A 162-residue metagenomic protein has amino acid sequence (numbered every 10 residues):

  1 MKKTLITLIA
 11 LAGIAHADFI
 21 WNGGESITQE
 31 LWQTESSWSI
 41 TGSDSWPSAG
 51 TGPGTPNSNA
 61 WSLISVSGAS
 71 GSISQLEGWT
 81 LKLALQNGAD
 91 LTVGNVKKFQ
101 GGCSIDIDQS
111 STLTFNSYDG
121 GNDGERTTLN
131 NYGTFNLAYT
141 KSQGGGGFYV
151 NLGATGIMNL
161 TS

Functional and structural regions predicted by a protein language model:
M1-K2, I14: RTX-like calcium-binding, glycine/aspartate-rich low-complexity repeat tracts
K2-L8: Sec-dependent signal peptide recognition, specifically the positively charged N-region followed immediately by
I9-L11, E30, L83-L85, I105-I107 (+4 more regions): A generic structural signal for short, solvent-exposed coil/turn residues that cap or connect secondary-structure
L11-A17: Sec/Tat signal peptide C-region and signal peptidase I cleavage site
G13, G71, A84, G94-G101 (+4 more regions): Small side chains
A17-D106, T112, G120: Solvent-exposed adhesion/ligand-recognition segments of exported proteins
N22, S67, A84-Q86, G94 (+6 more regions): Feature marks extracellular polysaccharide-active and adherence modules
K98-Q100, S104, T114-T127, A138-N151: Repeated polar recognition positions within modular binding domains
